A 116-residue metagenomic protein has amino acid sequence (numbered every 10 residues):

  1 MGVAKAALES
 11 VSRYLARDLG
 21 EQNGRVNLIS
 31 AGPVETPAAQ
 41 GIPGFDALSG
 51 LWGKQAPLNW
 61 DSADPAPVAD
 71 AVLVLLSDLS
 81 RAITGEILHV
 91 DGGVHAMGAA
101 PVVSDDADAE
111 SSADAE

Functional and structural regions predicted by a protein language model:
M1, L8: Catalytic Tyr-X3-Lys loop
A4, S12: Active-site helix of classical SDR
R17-E21, R81: Alpha-helical segment proximal to the catalytic Tyr-Lys
Q22, N27, E86: Rossmann-like NAD(H)/NADP(H) cofactor-binding core
L28, A47-I83, V90-G92, S111: C-terminal helical subdomain
S30-G41, A96: Short, flexible catalytic-loop segment of classical short-chain dehydrogenase/reductase
T84-E116: Short C-terminal tail/terminal secondary-structure segment of NAD(P)H-dependent dehydrogenase/reductase domains
